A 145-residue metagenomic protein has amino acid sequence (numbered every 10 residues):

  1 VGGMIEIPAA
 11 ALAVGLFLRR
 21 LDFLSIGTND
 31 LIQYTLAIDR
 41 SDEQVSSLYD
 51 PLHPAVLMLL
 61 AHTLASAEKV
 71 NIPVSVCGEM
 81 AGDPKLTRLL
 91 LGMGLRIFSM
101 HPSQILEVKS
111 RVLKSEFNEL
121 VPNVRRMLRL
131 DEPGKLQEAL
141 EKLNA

Functional and structural regions predicted by a protein language model:
V1-A145: Conserved alpha/beta-domain cores
